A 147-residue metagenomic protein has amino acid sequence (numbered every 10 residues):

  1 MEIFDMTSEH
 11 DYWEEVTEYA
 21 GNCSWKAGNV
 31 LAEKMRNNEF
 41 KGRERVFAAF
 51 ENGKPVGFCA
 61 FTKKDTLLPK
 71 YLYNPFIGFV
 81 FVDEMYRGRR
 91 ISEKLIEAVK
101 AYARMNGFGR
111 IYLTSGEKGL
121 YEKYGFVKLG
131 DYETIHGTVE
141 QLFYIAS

Functional and structural regions predicted by a protein language model:
M1-K34, V46, F50, S147: Short amphipathic alpha-helix that is part of the acyltransferase structural core
N37-R43: Short loop/turn motifs at secondary-structure junctions and domain boundaries
A48, K54-D65, F76, F81: Conserved beta-strand in the GNAT
K64-I77, R87, I135: A conserved beta-turn-beta hairpin within the catalytic core of GNAT-like acetyltransferases that forms part
F79-V82, G88-A101, L113: Conserved acetyl-CoA-binding loop-helix of GNAT-fold acetyltransferases
A103-S115: Conserved GNAT acetyl-CoA-binding A-motif
Y112-E117, E133-S147: C-terminal "cap" of GNAT-fold acetyltransferases
Y124-Y132: Conserved acetyl-CoA-binding loop of GNAT-fold acetyltransferases
